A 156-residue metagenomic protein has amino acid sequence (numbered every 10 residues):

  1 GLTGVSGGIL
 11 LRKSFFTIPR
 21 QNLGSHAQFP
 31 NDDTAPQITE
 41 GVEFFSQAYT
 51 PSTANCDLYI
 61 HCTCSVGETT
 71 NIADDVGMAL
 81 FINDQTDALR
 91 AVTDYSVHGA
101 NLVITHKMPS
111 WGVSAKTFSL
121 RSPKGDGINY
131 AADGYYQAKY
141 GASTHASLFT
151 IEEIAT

Functional and structural regions predicted by a protein language model:
G1-Q28, T156: Glycine-rich, low-complexity segments
S25-T39, A48-T156: Terminal beta-strand-rich extracellular "head" domains that mediate receptor/glycan or other ligand binding
